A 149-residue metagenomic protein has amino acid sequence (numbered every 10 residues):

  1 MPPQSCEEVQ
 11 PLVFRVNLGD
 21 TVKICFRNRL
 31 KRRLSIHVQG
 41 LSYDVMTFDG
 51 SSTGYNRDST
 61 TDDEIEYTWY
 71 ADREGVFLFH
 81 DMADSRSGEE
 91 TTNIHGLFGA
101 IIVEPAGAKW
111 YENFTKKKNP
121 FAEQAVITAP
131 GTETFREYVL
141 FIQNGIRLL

Functional and structural regions predicted by a protein language model:
M1-A108, E112-N113: Histidine- and aromatic-enriched segments that form or immediately flank copper-ligand environments
S5, K118-L149: Acidic-aromatic/histidine active-site loop/patch
